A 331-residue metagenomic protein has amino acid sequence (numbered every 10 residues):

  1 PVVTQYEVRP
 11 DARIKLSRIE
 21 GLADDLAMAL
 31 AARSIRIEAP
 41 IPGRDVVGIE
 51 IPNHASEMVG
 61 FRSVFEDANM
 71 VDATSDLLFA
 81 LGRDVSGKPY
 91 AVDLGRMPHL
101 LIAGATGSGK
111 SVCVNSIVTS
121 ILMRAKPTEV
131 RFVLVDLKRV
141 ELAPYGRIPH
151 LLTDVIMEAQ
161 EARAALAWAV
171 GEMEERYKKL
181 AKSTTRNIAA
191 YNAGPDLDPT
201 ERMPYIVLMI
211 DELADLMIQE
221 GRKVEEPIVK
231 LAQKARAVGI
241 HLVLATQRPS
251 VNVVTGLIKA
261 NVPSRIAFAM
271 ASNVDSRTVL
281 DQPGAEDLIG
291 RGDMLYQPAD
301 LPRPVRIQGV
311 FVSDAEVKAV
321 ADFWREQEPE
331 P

Functional and structural regions predicted by a protein language model:
P1, R13, A23, R44-F79 (+5 more regions): P-loop NTPase motor-domain active sites and their immediate coupling elements
P1-E7: N-terminal anchoring/assembly modules that precede and organize ATP-driven motor systems
E7-L16, G21: A short interface-forming secondary-structure element
E38, A103: Residues at the beta-strand->loop junction immediately N-terminal to the Walker
I41, T106-G107, T246: The conserved Walker
L100: Conserved beta-strand position immediately N-terminal to the Walker
K110: Conserved lysine of the Walker
C113, I117: Hydrophobic positions on the alpha1 helix immediately C-terminal to the Walker A/P-loop
